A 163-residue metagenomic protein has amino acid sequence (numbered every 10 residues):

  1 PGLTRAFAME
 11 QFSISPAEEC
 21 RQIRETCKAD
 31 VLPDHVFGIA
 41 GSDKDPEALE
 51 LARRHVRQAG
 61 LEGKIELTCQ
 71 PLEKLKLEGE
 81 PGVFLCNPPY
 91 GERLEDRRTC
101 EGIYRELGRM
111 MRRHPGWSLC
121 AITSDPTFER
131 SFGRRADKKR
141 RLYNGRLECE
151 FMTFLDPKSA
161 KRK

Functional and structural regions predicted by a protein language model:
P1-L75, E92-R93, T99: Conserved S-adenosyl-L-methionine
Q70-K163: C-terminal catalytic and target-recognition region of SAM-dependent MTase-like enzymes, primarily methyltransferases
